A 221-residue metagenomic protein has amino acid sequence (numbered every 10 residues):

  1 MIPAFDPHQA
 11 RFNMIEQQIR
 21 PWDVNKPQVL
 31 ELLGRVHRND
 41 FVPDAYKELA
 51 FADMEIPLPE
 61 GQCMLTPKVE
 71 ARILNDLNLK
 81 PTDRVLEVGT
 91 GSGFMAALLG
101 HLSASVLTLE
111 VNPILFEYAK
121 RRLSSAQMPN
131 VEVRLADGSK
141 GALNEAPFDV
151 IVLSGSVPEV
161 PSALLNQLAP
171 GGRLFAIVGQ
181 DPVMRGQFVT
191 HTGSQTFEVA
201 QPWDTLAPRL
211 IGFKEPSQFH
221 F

Functional and structural regions predicted by a protein language model:
M1-L86, F94-L98, L102, L115-Y118 (+2 more regions): Class I SAM-dependent transferase core
N78-E198: Conserved nucleotide-cofactor-binding alpha/beta core module
F221: Catalytic, metal-anchored helix/loop core of enzyme active sites in primary metabolism
